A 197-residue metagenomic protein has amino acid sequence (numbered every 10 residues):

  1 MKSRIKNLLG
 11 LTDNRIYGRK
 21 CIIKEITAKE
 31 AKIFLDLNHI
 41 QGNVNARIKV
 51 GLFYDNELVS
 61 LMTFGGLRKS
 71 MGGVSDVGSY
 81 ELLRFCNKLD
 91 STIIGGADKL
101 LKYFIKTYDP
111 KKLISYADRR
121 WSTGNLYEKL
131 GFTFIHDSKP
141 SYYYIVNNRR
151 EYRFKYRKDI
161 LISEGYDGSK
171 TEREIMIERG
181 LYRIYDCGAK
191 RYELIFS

Functional and structural regions predicted by a protein language model:
M1: Glycine-rich, charge-decorated loop segments at or immediately adjacent to ligand/cofactor-binding or catalytic sites
R4-N7, D13-N125, K129-P140, R149-R150 (+2 more regions): A conserved beta-strand-loop-helix scaffold within acyl/acetyltransferase catalytic domains
N7-N14, K158-E164: A polyampholytic, Gly/Pro-enriched intrinsically disordered region
D137-E178: Short, hydrophobic/π-rich interface segment
